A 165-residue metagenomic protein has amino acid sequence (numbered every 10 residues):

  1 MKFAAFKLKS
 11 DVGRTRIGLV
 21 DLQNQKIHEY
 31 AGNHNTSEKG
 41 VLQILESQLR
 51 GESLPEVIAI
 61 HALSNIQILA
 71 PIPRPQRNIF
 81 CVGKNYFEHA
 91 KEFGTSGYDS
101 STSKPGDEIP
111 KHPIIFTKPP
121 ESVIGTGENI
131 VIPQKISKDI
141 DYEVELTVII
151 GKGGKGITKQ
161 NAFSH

Functional and structural regions predicted by a protein language model:
M1-P113: N-terminal non-catalytic cap/leader segment that marks the start of a structured domain
Q76-R77, C81-H165: Glycine-enriched loop-and-adjacent helix/strand subsegments that border the catalytic/binding cleft of enzyme cores
